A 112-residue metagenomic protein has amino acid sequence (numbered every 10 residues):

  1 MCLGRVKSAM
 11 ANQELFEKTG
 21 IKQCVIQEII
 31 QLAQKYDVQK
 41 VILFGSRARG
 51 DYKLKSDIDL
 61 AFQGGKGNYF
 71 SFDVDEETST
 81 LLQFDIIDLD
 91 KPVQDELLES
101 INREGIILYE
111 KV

Functional and structural regions predicted by a protein language model:
M1-K40, A48-L54, Q63-V112: Catalytic core of pol beta-like nucleotidyltransferases
